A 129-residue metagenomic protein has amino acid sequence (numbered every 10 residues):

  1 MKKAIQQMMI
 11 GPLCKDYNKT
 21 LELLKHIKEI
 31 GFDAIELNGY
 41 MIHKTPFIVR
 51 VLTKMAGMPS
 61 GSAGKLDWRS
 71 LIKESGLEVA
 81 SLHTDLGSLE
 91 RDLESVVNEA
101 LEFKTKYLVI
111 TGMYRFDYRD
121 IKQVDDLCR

Functional and structural regions predicted by a protein language model:
K3-Q7, D33-L37, V79-T84, L108-I110: Hydrophobic faces of well-ordered beta-strands that scaffold small-molecule active sites in alpha/beta enzyme cores
I5, I27, I35, I72 (+1 more regions): Conserved, mostly hydrophobic/aromatic
Q6-K15: Short polar catalytic/cofactor-binding loops
I10, I42, R115: Short, solvent-exposed loop/turn segments at secondary-structure junctions
T20-H43, F103-K106: Catalytic domains of carbohydrate-active enzymes, especially glycoside hydrolases
E36-R69, Y118: Glycine-rich, proline-tolerant flexible connector loops at the mouths of alpha/beta enzymes
M58-G61, K65-L66, E74-R129: Active-site acidic/histidine proton-transfer and metal-coordination neighborhood in alpha/beta enzyme cores
